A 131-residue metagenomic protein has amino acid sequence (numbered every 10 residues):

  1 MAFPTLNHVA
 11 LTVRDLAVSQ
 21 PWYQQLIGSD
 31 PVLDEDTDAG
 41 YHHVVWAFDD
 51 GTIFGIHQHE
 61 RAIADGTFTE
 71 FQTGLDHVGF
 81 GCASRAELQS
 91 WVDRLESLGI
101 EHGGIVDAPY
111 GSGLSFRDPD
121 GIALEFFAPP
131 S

Functional and structural regions predicted by a protein language model:
M1-Q20, L75-F80, P130-S131: N-terminal beta-strand motif that seeds the catalytic metal site of vicinal oxygen chelate
A2, D34, V92-S131: Vicinal oxygen chelate
F3, D38, T69-Q72: A generic structural micro-feature
T12-F54, Q58: Core segments of cupin and vicinal oxygen chelate
V18-S19, R85-S90: Short, conserved charged micro-motifs
G40, G74, Y110: Exposed loop/turn and edge beta-strand positions of beta-sandwich/beta-sheet ligand-binding modules
G40, R61-T67, H102: A short, acidic/glycine-rich surface segment
Q58-I63, A128-P130: Acetyl-CoA-dependent GNAT
